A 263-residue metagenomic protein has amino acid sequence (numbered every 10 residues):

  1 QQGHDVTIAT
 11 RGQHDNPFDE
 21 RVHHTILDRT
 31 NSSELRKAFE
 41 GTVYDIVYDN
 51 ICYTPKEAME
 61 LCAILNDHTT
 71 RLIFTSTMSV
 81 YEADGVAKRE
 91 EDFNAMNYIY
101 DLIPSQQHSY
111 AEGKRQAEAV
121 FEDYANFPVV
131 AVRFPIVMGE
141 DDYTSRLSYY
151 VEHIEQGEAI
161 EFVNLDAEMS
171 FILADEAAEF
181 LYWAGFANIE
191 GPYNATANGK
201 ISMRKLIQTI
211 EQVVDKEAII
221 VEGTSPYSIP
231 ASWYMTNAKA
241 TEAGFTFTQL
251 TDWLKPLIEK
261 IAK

Functional and structural regions predicted by a protein language model:
H4, T251-K263: Amphipathic terminal alpha-helices
Q13-T69, E82: NAD(P)H-binding glycine-rich loop region in Rossmannoid oxidoreductase-like domains and their noncatalytic homologs
E60-G113, V130: Conserved Rossmann-fold NAD(P)-dependent oxidoreductase catalytic core, especially the SDR/UDP-sugar
Q107, P135-T144, N164-A174: Glycine-rich "substrate-gating" loop/helix at the edge of Rossmann-like oxidoreductase active sites
E118-E140: Conserved beta-loop-beta element that borders a ligand/cofactor-binding pocket
V151-E161, D166-A195: Alpha-helical substrate-binding/gating segment
A174, Q208, P226-F247, D252: Conserved C-terminal active-site "lid" loop/helix of NAD(P)H-dependent oxidoreductases that clamps the redox cofactor
F180-W233: Mid/C-terminal beta-alpha module of Rossmann-like enzyme folds, strongest in SDR-family dehydrogenases/epimerases
